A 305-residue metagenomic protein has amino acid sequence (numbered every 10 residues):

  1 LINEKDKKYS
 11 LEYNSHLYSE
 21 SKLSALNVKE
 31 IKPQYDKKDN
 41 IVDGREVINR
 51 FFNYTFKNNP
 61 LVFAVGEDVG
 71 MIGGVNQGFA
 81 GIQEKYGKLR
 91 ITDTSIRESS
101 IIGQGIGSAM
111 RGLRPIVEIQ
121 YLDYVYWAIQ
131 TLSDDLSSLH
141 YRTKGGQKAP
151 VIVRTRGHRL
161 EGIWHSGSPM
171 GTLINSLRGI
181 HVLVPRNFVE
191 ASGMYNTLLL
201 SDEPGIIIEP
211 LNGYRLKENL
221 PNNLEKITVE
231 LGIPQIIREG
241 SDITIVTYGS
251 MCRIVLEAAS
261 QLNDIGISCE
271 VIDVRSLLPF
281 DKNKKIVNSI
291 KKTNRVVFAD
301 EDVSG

Functional and structural regions predicted by a protein language model:
L1, G81, K148-A149, L211-G305: Thiamine diphosphate
L1-P204, I208, N212-G213: Thiamine diphosphate
